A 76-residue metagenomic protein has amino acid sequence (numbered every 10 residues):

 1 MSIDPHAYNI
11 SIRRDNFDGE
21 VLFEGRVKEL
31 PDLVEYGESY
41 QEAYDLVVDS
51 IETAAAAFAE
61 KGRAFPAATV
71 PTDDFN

Functional and structural regions predicted by a protein language model:
M1, V21-E24, A43-Y44: Intrinsically disordered, low-complexity segments enriched in polar/charged residues with Gly/Pro, especially when
M1-R13, D45-N76: Short, charged, surface-exposed hinge/linker loops at domain edges that act as mobile lids or interdomain connectors
R13-L30: Short aromatic-glycine-(Arg/Gly/Cys) micro-motifs in beta-strand/loop hairpins
F17, R26, G37, F75-N76: Intrinsically disordered, low-complexity regions of eukaryotic proteins
F23, E35, E60: Short glycine/serine/threonine-biased micro-segments
P31-E42: A short, exposed loop/beta-hairpin motif centered on an aromatic-Gly-Thr core
